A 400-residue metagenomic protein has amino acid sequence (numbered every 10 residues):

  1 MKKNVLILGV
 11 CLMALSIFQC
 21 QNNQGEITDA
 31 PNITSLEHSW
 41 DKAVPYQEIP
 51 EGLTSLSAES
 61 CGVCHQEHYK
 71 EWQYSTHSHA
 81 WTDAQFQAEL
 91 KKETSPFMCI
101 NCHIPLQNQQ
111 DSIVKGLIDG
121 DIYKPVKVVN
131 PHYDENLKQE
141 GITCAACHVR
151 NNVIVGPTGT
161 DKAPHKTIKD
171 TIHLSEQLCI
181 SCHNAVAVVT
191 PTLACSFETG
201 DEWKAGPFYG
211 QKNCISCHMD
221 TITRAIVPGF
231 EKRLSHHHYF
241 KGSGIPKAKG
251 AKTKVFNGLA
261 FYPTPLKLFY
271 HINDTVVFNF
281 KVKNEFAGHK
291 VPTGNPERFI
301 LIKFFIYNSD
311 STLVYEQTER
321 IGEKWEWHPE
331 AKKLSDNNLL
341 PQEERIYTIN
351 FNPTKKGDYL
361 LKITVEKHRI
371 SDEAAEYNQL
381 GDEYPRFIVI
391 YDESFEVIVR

Functional and structural regions predicted by a protein language model:
M1-N4: Positively charged n-region of N-terminal signal peptides that target proteins for export
L6-L12: Sec-dependent N-terminal signal peptides
S16-Q19: C-terminal motif of bacterial Sec signal peptides marking the signal peptidase cleavage site
Q24-G52, Q73-T94, N108-D111, G116-P329 (+2 more regions): Primarily the internal scaffold of c-type cytochrome electron-transfer domains, especially repeated/multiheme c-type
S57-S60, H68, M98, T143 (+2 more regions): Short pre-active-site segment immediately N-terminal to redox-active cysteine/selenocysteine motifs in thiol-based
F304, D358-K367: Short, aromatic- and glycine-rich surface loops/edge beta-strands on solvent-exposed regions
